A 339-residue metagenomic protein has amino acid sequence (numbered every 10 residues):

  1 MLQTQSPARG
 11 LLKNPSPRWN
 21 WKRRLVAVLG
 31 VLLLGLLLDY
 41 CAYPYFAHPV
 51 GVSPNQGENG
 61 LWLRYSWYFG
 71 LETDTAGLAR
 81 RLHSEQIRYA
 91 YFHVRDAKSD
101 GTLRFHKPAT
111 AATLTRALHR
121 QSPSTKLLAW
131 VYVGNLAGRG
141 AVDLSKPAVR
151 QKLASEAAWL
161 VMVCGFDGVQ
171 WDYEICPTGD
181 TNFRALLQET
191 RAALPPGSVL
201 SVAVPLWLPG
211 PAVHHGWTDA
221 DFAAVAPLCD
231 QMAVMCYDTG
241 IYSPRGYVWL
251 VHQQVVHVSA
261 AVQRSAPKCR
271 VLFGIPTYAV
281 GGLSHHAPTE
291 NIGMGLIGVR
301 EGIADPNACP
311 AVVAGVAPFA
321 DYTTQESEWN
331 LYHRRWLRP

Functional and structural regions predicted by a protein language model:
P7-L34: N-terminal Sec-pathway targeting helices
L32-V52: Membrane-interface motif at the C-terminal end of an N-terminal transmembrane signal
Y45, V50-T75, S84, Y89 (+1 more regions): Chitinase-like catalytic core of GlcNAc-active glycosidases
R95, E174, Y237-G240, D321: Flexible loop residues that form catalytic and substrate-binding hotspots at small-molecule/glycan-binding clefts
A137-R139, S201-P209, Y237-I241, V262-L296: Active-site clefts of carbohydrate-active enzymes
L208-G216, P244-Q254: Active-site glycine- and acidic-residue-rich loops that bind and position anionic ligands or nucleotide-like cofactors
C269-P339: Substrate-binding cleft of secreted/luminal carbohydrate-active enzymes
